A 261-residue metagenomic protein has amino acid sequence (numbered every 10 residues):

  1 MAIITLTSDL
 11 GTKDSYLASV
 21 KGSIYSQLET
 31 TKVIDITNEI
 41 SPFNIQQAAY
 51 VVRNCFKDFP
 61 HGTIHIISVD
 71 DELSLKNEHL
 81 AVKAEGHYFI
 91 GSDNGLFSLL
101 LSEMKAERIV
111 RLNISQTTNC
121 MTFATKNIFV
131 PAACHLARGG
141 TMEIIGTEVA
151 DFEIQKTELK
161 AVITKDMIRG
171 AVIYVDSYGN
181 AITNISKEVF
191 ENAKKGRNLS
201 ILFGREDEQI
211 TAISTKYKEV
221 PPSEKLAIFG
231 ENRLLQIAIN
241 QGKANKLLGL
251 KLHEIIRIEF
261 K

Functional and structural regions predicted by a protein language model:
M1-K76: N-terminal glycine-/serine-/threonine-rich phosphate-binding loop
L6, V33-I36, I67, F89-S92 (+3 more regions): General beta-strand structural signal in soluble alpha/beta enzymes
S15, S19, L28, F43 (+6 more regions): Conserved active-site and cofactor/substrate-binding residues in soluble primary-metabolism enzymes
Q27, N44-A48, P60-G62, I67-V69 (+1 more regions): Active-site histidine-anchored catalytic micro-motif
Q27-T30, C55-F59, E103, H135-E143: Change "in soluble alpha/beta enzymes" to "in soluble alpha/beta proteins
T118-I185, K194-K195: Anionic-ligand-binding alpha/beta catalytic cores of soluble enzymes and soluble regulatory domains that recognize
I182-G249: A conserved acidic, glycine/proline-rich C-terminal tail/linker
